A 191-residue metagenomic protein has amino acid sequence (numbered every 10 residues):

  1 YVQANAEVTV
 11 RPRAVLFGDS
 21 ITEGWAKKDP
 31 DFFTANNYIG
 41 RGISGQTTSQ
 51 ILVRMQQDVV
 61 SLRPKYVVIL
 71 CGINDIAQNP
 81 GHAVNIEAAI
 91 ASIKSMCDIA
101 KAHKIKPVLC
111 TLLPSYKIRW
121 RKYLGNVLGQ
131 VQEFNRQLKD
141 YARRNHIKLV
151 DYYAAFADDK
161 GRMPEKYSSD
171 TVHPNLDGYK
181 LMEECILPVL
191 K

Functional and structural regions predicted by a protein language model:
Y1-Y66: Serine-esterase "nucleophile elbow" of acetyl-processing enzymes
D31-N37, L52-K191: Alpha-helical cap/lid subdomain in secreted, periplasmic, or secretory-pathway luminal O-acyl-processing enzymes
